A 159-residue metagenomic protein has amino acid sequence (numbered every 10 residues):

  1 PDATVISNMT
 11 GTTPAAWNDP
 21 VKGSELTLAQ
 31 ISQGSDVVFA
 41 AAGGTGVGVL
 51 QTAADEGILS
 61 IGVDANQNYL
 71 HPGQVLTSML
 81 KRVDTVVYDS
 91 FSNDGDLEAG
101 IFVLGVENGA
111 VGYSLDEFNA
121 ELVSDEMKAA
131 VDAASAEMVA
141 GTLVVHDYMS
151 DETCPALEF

Functional and structural regions predicted by a protein language model:
P1-F159: A residue-level marker of the well-folded mature domains of exported/periplasmic proteins
